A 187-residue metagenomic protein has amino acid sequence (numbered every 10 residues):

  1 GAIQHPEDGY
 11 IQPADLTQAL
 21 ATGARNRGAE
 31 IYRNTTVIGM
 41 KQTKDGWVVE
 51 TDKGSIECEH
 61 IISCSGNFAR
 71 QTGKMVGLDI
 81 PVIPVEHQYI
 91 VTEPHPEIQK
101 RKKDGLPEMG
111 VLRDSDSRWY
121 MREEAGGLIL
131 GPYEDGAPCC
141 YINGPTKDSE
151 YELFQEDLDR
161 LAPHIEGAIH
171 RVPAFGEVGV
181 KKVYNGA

Functional and structural regions predicted by a protein language model:
I3-H60, C64, F68-Q71: Helical element adjacent to the flavin cofactor pocket in flavoenzyme catalytic cores
D8, R25-E30, Q42, K74-P81 (+2 more regions): Generic secondary-structure signature for well-ordered alpha-helical cores
T36, F68, E86, S117 (+1 more regions): A generic "binding-loop/recognition-motif" signal
G46-V48, S55, Y89, R118 (+1 more regions): Structural motif
E50, V91-E93, R122: Short, well-ordered beta-strand micro-motif
T51-K53, P84, P132: Residue-level recognition of conserved beta-strand positions in structured domain cores
S55-E108: Central helical "cap/lid" subdomain
L78-D79, H95-A187: Active-site lid/adjacent beta-loop-alpha segment flanking the redox-cofactor pocket in flavoenzymes
